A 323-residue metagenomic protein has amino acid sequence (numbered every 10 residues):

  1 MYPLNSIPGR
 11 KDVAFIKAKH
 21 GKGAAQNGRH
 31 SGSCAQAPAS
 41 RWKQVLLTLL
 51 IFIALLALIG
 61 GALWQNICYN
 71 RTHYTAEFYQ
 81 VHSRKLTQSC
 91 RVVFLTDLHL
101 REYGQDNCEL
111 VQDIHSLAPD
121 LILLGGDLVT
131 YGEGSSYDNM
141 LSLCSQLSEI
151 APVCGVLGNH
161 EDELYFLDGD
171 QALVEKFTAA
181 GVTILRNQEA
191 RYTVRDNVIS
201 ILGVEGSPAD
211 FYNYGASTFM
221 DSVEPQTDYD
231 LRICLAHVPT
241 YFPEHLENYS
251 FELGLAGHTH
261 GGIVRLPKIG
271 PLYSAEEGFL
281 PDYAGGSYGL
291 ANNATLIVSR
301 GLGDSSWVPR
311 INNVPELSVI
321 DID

Functional and structural regions predicted by a protein language model:
Y2-L86: N-terminal membrane-anchoring alpha-helices
Y79-V93, V182, E189-G203, T227-I233 (+1 more regions): Beta-strand-turn-beta hairpins that frame and shape the catalytic cleft of phosphate-ester-processing enzymes
Q88-L185: Membrane-embedded segments
L95-L100, G126-L128, N159-E161, Q188-E189 (+4 more regions): Active-site metal-binding loops of divalent metal-dependent hydrolases
L98-Y103, T130-G134, S207-N213, R232-C234 (+1 more regions): Short, flexible loop segments at the rims of nucleotide/cofactor-binding pockets, characterized by
D120-I122, D230-R232, E252: Conserved acidic residues
D168-V182, V194-A236, F242-E244, W307-R310: Binuclear metal-dependent hydrolase catalytic cores centered on His/Asp/Glu-rich metal-binding motifs
P239-S318: Conserved beta-sheet core of the metallophosphoesterase superfamily
